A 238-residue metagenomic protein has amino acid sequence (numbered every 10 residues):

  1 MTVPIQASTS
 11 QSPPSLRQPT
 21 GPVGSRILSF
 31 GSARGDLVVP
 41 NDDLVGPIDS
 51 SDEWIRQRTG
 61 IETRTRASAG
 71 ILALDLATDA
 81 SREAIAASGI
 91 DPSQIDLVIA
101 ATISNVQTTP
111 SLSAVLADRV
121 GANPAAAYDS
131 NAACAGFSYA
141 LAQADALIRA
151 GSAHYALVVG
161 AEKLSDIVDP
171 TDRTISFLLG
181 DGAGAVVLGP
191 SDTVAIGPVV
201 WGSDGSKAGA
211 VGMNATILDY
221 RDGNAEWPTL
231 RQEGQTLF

Functional and structural regions predicted by a protein language model:
V3-P22, Q57, S81-I85, R173 (+1 more regions): Hydrophobic pocket-lining "lid/loop/helix" segments that shape and contact the acyl-thioester
G24-I71, L76, A80: N-terminal glycine-rich anion-binding loop in soluble enzyme alpha/beta folds
I27-S29, I55, A84, V98 (+4 more regions): Buried hydrophobic positions in well-ordered alpha/beta secondary-structure cores of metabolic enzymes
A33, A101-V106, A132-F137, G160-S165 (+1 more regions): Acidic, glycine-rich active-site loops and adjacent beta-strand->loop/helix elements that engage anionic groups
V38-V39, T109-S111, V168-D172: Short acidic, glycine/serine/threonine-rich loops at helix termini
W54-D75, I103-A156: Conserved catalytic cysteine-centered active-site region of acyl-thioester-dependent Claisen-condensing enzymes
A80-D96: Phosphate/pyrophosphate-binding loops at sites that engage ATP/ADP/AMP, CoA/4′-phosphopantetheine, polyphosphate
L147-A183: Flexible, glycine-rich active-site loops centered on histidine and acidic residues that chelate a metal or position
